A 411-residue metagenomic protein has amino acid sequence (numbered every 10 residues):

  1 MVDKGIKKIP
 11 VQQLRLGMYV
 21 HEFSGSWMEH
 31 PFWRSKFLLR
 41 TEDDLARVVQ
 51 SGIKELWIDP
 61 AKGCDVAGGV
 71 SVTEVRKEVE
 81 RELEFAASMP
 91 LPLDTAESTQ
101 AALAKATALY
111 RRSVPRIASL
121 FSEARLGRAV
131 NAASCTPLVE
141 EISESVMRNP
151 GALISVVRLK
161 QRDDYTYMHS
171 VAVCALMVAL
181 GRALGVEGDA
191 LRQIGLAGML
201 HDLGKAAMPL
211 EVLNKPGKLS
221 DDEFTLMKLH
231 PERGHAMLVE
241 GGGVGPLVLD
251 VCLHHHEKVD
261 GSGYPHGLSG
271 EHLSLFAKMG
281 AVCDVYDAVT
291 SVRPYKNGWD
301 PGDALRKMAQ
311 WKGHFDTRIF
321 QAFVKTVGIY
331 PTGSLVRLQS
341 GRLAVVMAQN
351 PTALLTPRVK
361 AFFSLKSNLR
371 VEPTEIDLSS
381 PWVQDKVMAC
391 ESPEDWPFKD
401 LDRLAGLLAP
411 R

Functional and structural regions predicted by a protein language model:
M1-V130, M388-R411: Membrane-cytosol interface segments
L103-R411: Histidine- and acidic-residue-rich, metal-dependent catalytic cores
